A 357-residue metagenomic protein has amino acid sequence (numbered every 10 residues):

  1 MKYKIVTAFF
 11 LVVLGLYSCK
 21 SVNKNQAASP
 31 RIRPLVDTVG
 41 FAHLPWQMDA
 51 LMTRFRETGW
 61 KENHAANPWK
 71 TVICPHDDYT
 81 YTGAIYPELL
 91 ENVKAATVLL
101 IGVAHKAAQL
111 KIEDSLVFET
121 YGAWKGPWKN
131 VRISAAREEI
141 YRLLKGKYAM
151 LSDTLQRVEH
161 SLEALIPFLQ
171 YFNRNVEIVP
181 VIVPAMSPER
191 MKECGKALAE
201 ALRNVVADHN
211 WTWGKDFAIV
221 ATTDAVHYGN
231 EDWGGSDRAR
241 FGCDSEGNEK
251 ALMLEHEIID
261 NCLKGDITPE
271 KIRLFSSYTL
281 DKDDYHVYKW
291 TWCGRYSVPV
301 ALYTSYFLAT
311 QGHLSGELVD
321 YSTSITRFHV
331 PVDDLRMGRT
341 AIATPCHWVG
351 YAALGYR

Functional and structural regions predicted by a protein language model:
M1-K2: N-terminal secretory signal peptides that target proteins for export/translocation
I5-L14: Sec-dependent N-terminal signal peptides
F9, H209-W211, T344-C346: Generic marker of residues within folded, mature protein domains
V22-P299, Y303, F307, G312 (+1 more regions): Active-site histidine-anchored catalytic micro-motif
F307-R357: Long, Lys/Arg- and hydrophobic-enriched amphipathic alpha-helices
